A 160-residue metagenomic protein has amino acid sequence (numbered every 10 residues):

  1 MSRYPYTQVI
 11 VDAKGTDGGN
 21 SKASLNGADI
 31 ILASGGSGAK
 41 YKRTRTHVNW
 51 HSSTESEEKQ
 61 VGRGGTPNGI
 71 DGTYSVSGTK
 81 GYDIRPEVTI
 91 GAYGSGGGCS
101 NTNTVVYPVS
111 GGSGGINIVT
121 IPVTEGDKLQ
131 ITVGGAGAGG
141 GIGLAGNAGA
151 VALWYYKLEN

Functional and structural regions predicted by a protein language model:
M1-P86, D127-G149, Y155-Y156: Secretome/extracellular-domain signature
E87-G98: Glycine-rich, acidic and aromatic/proline-enriched surface loops and short helix-turn segments that act as binding
T104-G114: Extracellular beta-rich ligand/substrate-recognition surface
G115-V119: Short strand-edge motifs at loop-to-beta-strand transitions and within beta-strands of extracellular beta-rich domains
T120-I121, A152-N160: Short beta-strand-to-coil "C-cap" segments at the C-terminal boundary of structured domains/repeats, marking
P122-G126: Surface-exposed, short loops/turns at beta-strand junctions within beta-sandwich domains
